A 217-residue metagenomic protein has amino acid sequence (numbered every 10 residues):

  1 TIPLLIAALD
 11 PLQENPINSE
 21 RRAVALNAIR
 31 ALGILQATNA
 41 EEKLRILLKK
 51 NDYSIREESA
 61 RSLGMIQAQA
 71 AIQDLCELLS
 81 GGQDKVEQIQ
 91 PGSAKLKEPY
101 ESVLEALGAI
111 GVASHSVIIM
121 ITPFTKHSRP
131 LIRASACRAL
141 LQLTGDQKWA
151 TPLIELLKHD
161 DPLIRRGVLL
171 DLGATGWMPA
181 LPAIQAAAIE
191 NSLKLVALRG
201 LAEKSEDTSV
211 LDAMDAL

Functional and structural regions predicted by a protein language model:
T1-N15, A37-K49, A68-Q90, A113-T125 (+3 more regions): Amphipathic alpha-helical scaffolding segments comprising HEAT/armadillo-like alpha-solenoid repeats
I2, R21, A25, R56 (+5 more regions): Residue-level detector of extended alpha-helical repeat arrays and alpha-solenoid scaffolds
D10, G33, G64, G108 (+3 more regions): Structural signature of alpha-helical solenoid repeat scaffolds
I17, R21, N51-D52, G82-D84 (+4 more regions): Short inter-helical turns and helix N-cap capping residues of alpha-solenoid HEAT/ARM repeat scaffolds
R22-I29, A60, Y100-L107, A134-C137: Boundary/linker elements of alpha-helical solenoid repeat scaffolds
G82, P91-E98, R199-S205: Extended, low-complexity, acidic/polar intrinsically disordered regions that flank or interrupt HEAT/TOG/ARM solenoid
I119, P130, A134-R138: Alpha-helical adaptor scaffolds
